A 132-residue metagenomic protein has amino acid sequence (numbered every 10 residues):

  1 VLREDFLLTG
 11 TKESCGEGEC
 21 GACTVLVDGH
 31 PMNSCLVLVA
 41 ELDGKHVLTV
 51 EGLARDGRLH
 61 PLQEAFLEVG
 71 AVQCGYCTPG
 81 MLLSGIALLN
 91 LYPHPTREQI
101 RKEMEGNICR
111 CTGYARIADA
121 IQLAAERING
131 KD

Functional and structural regions predicted by a protein language model:
V1-D132: Signature of N-terminal electron-transfer/Fe-S-associated modules in redox systems
